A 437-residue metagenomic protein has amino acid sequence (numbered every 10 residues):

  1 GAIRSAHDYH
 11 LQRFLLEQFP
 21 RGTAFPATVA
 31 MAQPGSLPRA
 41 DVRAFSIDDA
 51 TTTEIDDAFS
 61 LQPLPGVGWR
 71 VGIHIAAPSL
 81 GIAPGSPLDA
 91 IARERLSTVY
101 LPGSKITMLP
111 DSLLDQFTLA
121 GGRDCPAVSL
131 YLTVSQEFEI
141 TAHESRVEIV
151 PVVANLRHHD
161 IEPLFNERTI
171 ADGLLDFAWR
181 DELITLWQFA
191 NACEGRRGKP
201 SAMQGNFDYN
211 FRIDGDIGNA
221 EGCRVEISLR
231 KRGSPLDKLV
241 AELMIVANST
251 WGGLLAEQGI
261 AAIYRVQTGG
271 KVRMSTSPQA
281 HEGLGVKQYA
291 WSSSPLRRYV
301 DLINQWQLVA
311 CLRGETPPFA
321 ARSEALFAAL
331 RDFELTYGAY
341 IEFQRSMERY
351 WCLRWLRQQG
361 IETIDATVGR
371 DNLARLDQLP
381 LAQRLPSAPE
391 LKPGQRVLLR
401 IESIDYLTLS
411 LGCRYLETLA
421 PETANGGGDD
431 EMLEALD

Functional and structural regions predicted by a protein language model:
A2, Q12, R21-V397, S403-L411 (+1 more regions): Electropositive polyanion-binding surfaces
F14-L16: Acidic glycine/proline-rich low-complexity segments
